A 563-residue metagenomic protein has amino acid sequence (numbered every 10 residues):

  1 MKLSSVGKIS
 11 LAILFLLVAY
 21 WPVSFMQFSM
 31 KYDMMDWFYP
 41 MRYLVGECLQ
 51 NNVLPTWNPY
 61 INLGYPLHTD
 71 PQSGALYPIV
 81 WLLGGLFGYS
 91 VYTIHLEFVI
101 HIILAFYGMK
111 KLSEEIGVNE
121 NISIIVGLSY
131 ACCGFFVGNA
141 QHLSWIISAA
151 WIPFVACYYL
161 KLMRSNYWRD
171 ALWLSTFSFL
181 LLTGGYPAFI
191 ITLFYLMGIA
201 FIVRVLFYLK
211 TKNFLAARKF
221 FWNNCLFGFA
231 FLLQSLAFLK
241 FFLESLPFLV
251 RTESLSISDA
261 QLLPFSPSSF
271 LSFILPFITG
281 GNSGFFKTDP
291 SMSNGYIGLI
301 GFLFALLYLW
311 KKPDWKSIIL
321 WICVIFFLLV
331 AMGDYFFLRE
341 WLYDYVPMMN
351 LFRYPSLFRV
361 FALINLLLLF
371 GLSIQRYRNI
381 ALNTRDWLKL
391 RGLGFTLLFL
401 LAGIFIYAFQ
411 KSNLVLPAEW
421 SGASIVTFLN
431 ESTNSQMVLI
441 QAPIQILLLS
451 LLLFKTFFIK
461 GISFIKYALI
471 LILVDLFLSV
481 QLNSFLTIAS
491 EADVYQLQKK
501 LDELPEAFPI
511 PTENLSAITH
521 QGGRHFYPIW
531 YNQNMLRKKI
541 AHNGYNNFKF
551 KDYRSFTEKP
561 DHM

Functional and structural regions predicted by a protein language model:
M1-P22, V205, L215, K219-G228 (+2 more regions): Start-transfer (signal-anchor) and selected internal transmembrane alpha helices of multi-pass inner/ER membrane
L3-T69, Y92, S235, L243-T252 (+4 more regions): Hydrophobic alpha-helical membrane-insertion signals
G7-F15, L215-L243, L255, W321-F327 (+2 more regions): Hydrophobic alpha-helical membrane-interfacial segments at the cytosolic entry of transmembrane helices
F15-F106, L128-A150, P247-F248, S256-L299 (+3 more regions): Membrane-interface coil-to-helix junctions
L104-I116, E120-L206, N223-F242, L471: Membrane-embedded helix bundles of polyisoprenyl
S144-A150, L162-F179, A188-F189, L196 (+6 more regions): Contiguous transmembrane helix-bundle modules in multi-pass membrane proteins
F277, S432-Q441, S463-M563: Soluble catalytic regions of membrane-associated enzymes that act on cell-envelope and secretory-pathway components
I278-L329, N365: Segments forming glycine/polar-rich beta-alpha architectures that bind adenosine-containing cofactors
